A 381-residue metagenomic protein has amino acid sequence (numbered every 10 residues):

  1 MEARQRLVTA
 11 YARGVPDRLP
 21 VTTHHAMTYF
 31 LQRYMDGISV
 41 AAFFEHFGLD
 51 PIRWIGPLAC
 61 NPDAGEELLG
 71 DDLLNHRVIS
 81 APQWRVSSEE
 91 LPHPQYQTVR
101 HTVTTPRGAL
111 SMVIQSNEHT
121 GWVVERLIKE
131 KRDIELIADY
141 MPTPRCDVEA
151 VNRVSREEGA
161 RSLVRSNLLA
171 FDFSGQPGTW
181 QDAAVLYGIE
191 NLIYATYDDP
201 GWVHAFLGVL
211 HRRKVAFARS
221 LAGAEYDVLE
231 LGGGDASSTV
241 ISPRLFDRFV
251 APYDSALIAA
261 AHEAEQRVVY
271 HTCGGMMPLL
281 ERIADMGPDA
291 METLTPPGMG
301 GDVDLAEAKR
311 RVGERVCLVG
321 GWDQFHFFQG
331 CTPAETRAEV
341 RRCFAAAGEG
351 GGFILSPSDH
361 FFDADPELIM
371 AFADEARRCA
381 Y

Functional and structural regions predicted by a protein language model:
M1-D36, T104, K131-Y381: Active-site loop segments of alpha/beta catalytic cores
F30-A81: Segments that shape or occlude catalytic/ligand-binding pockets
Y34-A42, S111-W122: Surface-exposed flexible segments
L58-G65, V78-S88, R100, N167-S174: Short, glycine/charge-rich beta-strand/loop segments that flank catalytic centers and engage negatively charged groups
L74-Q83, S87, V113-V154: A gly/proline- and charged-residue-enriched helix-loop-helix capping module
L91-P92: Short, solvent-exposed beta-strand/turn "edge" segments of beta-rich domains on protein surfaces
Q97-T104: Generic recognition of long tandem-repeat/solenoid scaffolds
